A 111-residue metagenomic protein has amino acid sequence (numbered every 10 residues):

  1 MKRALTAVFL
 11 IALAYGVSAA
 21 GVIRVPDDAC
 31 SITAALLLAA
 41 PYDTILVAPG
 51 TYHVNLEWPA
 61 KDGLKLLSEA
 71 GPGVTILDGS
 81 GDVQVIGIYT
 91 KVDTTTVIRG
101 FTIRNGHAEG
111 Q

Functional and structural regions predicted by a protein language model:
K2-L10: Sec-dependent signal peptide recognition, specifically the positively charged N-region followed immediately by
R3, G21-V22, I98: N-terminal leader/targeting segments
A4-L5, P26, G106-E109: Small/flexible residues
I11-P41, P49-T51, E69-A70: Right-handed parallel beta-helix/beta-solenoid
T33, L37-P41, H53-L67, I76-Q111: Extracellular beta-strand-rich solenoid/capping regions of secreted or surface-exposed proteins that bind or remodel
G73: Surface-exposed interaction regions that form or flank ligand-binding interfaces
